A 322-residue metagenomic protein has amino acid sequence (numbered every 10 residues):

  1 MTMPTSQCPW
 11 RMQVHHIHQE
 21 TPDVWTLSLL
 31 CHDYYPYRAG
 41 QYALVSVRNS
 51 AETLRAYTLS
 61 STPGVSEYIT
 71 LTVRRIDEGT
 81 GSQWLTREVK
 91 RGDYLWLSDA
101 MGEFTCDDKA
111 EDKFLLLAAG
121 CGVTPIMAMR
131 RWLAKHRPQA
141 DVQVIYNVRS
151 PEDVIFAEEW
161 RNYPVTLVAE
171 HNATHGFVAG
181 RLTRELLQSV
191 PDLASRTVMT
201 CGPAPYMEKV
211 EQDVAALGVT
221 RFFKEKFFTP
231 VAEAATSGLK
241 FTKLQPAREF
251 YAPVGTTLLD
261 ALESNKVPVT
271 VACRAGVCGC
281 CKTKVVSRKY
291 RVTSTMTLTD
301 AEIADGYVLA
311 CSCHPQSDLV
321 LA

Functional and structural regions predicted by a protein language model:
T2-Y94, S98, E111-D112, A140 (+3 more regions): Ferredoxin-reductase
T5-S6, Q83-K243, Y251: FNR/FR-type flavoprotein reductase catalytic core
A39-Q41, A232-L239, V277-G279: A short, compositionally biased
V47-N49, F241-P246, V285: Short acidic, glycine-rich loop/turn motifs
P125, E263, V267-V292, E302-S317: Local cysteine-cluster metal-coordination motifs and their immediate loop/turn environment, predominantly Fe-S cluster
G202, K226, V254, C273-A275 (+2 more regions): Active-site proximal loops enriched in glycine and acidic residues that flank catalytic Cys/His/Asp and coordinate
F227, T236-V271: N-terminal pre-ligand scaffold of iron-sulfur
V320-A322: Short hydrophobic/aromatic patches at helix-to-coil boundaries
